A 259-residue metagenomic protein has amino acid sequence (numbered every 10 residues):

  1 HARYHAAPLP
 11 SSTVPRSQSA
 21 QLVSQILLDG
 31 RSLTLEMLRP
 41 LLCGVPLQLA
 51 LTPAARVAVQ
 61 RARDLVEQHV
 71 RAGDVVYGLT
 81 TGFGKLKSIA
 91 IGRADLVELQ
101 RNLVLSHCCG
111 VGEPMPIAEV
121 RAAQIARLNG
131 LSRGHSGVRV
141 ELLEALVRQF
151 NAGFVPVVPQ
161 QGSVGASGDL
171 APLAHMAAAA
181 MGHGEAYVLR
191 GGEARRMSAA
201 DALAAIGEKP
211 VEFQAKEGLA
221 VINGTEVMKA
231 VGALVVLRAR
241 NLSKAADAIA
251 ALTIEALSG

Functional and structural regions predicted by a protein language model:
P15-R16, A20-G259: Conserved, well-structured ligand/cofactor-binding cores
